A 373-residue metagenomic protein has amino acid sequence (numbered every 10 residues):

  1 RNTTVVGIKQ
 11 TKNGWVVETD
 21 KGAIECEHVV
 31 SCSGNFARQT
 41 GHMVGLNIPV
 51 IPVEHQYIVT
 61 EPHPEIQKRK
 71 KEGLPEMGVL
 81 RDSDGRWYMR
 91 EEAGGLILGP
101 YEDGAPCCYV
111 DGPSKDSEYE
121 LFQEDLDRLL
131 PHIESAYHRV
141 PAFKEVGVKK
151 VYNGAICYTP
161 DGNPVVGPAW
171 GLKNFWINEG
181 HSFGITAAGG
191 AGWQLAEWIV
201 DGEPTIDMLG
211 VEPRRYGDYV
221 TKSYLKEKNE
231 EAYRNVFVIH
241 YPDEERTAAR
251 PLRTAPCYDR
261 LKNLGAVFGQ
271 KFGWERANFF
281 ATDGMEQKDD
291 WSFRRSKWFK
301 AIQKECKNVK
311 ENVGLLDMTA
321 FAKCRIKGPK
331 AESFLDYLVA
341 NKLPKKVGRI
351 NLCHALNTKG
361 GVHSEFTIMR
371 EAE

Functional and structural regions predicted by a protein language model:
R1-W15: A conserved short coil-to-beta-strand element within the FAD-binding core of flavoproteins
E18-H28, C32: Core beta-strand elements of the Rossmann-like FAD/NAD(P) dinucleotide-binding domain in flavoenzyme oxidoreductases
S31-L46: Flavin (primarily FAD) binding-site architecture
V44-E72, P131, A322-R325: Central beta-strand plus flanking loop segment that forms part of the substrate or channel wall within the catalytic
I48-P52, M77-R81, W87, G147 (+1 more regions): Short Gly/Pro-enriched turn/cap motifs at secondary-structure boundaries
I66-G99: Conserved FAD-binding catalytic core of PHBH/FMO-like flavoproteins
D84, A93, C107-Y109, K115-R253: C-terminal catalytic lobe of FAD-dependent flavoproteins
D207, P213-E373: Glycine/proline-enriched, intrinsically flexible loops and inter-domain linkers
